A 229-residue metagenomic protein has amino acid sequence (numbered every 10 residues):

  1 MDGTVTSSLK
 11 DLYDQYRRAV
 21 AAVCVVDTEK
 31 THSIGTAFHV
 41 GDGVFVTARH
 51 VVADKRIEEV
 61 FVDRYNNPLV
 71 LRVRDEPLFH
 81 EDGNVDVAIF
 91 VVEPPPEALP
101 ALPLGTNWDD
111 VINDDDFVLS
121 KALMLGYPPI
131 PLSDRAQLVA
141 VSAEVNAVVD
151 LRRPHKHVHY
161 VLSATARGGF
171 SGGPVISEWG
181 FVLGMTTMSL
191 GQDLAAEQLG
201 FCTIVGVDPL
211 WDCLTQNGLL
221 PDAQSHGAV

Functional and structural regions predicted by a protein language model:
M1-F38, F45-A48, V85-A88: N-terminal activation segment of mature serine protease catalytic domains
S7-K10, L99, P129-I130, T186-V229: C-terminal cap/linker of serine protease catalytic domains
S8, L102-V158, T165-S171, T186-L199: Flexible, gly/ser-rich surface segments that form the specificity/activation loops bordering the active-site cleft
V23, A37, G43, T47 (+8 more regions): Terminal peptide-recognition signature
V25-T28, F90-E97, P103-W108, S163-A166: A structural micro-motif recognizing beta-strand termini and the immediately following turn/loop segments
H32-I34, V40-V85: Catalytic-histidine neighborhood of serine endopeptidases, predominantly the chymotrypsin-like S1/PA family
R72-R74, L78, A143-H157, D208-L219: Short peripheral tails and domain-boundary helices/loops at the edges of structured domains
P77-D82, E93-P96, N146-R152, W179 (+1 more regions): A generic structural motif
